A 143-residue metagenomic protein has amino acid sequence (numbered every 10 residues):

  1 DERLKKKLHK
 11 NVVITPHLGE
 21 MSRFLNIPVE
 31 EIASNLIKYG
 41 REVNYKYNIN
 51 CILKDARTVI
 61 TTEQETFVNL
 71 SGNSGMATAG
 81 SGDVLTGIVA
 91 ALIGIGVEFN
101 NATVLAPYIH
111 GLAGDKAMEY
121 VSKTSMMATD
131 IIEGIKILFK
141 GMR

Functional and structural regions predicted by a protein language model:
D1-S71: Glycine-rich phosphate/dinucleotide-binding loop and adjoining beta-alpha-beta core of small-molecule
K5, H9-K10, V97, V121 (+1 more regions): N-terminal loops that bind phosphate or other acidic moieties and the adjacent beta-alpha structural core
R23-F24, T78-I109: Short, small-residue alpha-helix embedded
F24-L25, L70-M76, T86, K116-T124: Short beta-alpha connecting loops at secondary-structure transitions that line or flank enzyme active sites
V29-N35, V97-N101, S122-M126: Short, charged, surface-exposed loops that flank catalytic or proteolytic processing sites
L112-R143: Charged C-terminal helix
